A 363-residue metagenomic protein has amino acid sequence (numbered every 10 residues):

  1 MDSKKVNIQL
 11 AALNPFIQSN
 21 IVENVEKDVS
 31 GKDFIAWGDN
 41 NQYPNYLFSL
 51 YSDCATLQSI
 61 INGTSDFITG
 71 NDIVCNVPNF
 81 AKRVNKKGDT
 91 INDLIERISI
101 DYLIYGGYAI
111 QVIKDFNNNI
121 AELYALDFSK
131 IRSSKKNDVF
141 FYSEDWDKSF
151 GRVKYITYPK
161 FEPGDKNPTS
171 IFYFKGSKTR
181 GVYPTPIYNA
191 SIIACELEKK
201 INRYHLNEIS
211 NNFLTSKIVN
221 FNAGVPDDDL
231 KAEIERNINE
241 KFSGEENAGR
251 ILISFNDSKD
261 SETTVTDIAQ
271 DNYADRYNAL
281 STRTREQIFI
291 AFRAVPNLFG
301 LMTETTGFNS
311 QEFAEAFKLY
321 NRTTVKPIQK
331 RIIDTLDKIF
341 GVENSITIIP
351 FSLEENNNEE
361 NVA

Functional and structural regions predicted by a protein language model:
D2-N256, V362: Structured, contiguous alpha/beta core segments that scaffold functional sites
S177-T335, S345-E354: A contiguous, surface-oriented mixed alpha/beta subdomain in the mid-to-C-terminal portion of proteins that forms
E355-A363: Short acidic DE-rich linear segments
